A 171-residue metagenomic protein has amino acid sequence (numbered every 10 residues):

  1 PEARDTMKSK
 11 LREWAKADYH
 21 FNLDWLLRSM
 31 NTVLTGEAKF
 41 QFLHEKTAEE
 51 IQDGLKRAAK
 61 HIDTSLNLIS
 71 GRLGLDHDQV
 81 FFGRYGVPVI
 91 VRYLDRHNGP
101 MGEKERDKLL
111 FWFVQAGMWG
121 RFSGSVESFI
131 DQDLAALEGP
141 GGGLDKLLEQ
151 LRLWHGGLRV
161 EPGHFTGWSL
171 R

Functional and structural regions predicted by a protein language model:
P1-D95: Polyanionic (Asp/Glu-rich) segments that form extended negatively charged tracts
E2-Y19, D107-W112, W119-F129: Extended, well-ordered alpha-helical scaffold/bundle regions in very large, multi-domain proteins
R12, L23, V89, L110-W112 (+3 more regions): Short, low-complexity intrinsically disordered segments
L68, Y93, W112, A136-P140 (+1 more regions): Residues that form generic nucleotide/phosphate-binding pockets
Y93-R96, Q115, W119: Amphipathic alpha-helical interaction surfaces
G99-E103: Structural helix-adjacent loops and short alpha-helical linkers that scaffold large soluble proteins
G117-R171: Intrinsically disordered, low-complexity N-proximal targeting/linker segments that flank membranes
